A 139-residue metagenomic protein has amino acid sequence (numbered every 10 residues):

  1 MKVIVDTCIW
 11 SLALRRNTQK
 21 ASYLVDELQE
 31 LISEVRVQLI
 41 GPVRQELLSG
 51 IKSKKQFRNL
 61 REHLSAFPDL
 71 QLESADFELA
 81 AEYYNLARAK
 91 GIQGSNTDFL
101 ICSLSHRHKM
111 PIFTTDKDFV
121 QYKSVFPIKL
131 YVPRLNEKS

Functional and structural regions predicted by a protein language model:
M1-L39, S49-E62, E137-S139: Short, well-structured N-terminal submotif of metal-dependent ribonuclease cores
V5-D6, V43, T115: A secondary-structure boundary/capping signal
D6-T7, L47, A80, S105: Generic structural signal for small/hydrophobic residues in well-ordered secondary structure, especially within
W10, R44-L47, F119-V120: A generic structural signal for short hydrophobic patches within well-formed alpha-helices
V25, I40, R44, F57-L60 (+2 more regions): A general structural signal for well-ordered alpha-helical segments in protein cores
Q29, C102, H106-S139: Acidic, PIN/NYN-like endoribonuclease modules and their adjacent C-terminal/linker elements
S33-V35, H63-F67, K90, H108 (+1 more regions): Structured helix-beta-strand junction loops
D69-F113: Active-site neighborhoods of divalent-metal-dependent phosphate/nucleic-acid chemistry enzymes
